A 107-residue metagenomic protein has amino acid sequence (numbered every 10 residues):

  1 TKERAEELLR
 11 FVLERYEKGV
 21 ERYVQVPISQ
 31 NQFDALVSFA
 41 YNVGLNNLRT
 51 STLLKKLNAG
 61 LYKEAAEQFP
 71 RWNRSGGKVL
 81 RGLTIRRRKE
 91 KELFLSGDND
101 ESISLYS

Functional and structural regions predicted by a protein language model:
E3-F11, R15-E17, Y23-P27, N46-S107: Long, amphipathic alpha-helical surface segments
F11, S38-V43: Short, residue-level hotspots on alpha-helical faces of the histone-fold and other alpha-helical interaction modules
Q32-A40, Q68-P70: Short alpha-helical scaffolding segments that buttress acidic/His motifs in well-ordered protein cores
